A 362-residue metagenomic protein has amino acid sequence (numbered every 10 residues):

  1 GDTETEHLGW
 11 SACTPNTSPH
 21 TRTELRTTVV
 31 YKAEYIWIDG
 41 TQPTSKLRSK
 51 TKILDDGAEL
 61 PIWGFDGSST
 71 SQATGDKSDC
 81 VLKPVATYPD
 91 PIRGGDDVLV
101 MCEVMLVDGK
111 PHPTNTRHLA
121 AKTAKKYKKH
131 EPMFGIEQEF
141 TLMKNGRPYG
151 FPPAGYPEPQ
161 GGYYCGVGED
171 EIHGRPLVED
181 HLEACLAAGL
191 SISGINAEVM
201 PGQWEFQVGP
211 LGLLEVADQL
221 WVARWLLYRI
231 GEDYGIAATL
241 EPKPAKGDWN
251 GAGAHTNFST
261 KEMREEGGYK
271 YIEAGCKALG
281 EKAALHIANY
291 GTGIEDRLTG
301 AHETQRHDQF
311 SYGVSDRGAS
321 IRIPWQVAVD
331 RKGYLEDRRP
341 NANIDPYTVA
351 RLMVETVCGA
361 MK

Functional and structural regions predicted by a protein language model:
T28-K362: Glycine-rich, acidic/polar active-site loops that bind/position phosphate-bearing ligands
